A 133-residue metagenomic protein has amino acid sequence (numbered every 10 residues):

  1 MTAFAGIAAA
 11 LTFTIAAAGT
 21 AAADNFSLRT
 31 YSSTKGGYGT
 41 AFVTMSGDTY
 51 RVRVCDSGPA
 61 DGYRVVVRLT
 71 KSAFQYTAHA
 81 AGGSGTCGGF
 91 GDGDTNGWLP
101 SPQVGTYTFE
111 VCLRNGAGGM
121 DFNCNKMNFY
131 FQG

Functional and structural regions predicted by a protein language model:
M1-A23: Secretory targeting and sorting signals
A22-G133: Post-signal peptide N-terminal regions of Sec-secreted extracellular proteins
